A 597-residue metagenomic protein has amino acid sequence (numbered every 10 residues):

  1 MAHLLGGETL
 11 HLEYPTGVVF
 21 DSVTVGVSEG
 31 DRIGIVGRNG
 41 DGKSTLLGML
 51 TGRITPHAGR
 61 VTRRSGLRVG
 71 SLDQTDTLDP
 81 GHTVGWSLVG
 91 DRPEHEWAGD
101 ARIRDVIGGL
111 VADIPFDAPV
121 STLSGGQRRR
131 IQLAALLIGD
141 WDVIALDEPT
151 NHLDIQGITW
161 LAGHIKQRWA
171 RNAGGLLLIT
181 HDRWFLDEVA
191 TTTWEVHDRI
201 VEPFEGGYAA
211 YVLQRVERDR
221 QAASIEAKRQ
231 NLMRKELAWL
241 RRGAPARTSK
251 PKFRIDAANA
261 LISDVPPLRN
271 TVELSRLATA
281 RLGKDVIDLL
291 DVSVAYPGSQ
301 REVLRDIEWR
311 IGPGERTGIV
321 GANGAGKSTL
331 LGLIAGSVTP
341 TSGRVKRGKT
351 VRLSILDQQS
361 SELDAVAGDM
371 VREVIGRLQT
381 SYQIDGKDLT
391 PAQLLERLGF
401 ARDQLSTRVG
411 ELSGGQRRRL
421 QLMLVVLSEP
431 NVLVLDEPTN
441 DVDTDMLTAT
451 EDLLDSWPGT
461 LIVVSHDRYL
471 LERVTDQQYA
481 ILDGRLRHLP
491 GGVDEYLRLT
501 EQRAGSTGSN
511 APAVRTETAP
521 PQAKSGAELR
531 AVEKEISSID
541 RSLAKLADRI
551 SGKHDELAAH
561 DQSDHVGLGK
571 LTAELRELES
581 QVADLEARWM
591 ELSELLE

Functional and structural regions predicted by a protein language model:
M1-S224, A278-E597: ABC ATP-binding cassette signature C-motif
Q214-A257, L261-V265: Intracellular alpha-helical coupling/juxtamembrane segments of multi-pass membrane proteins
E236-P245, E273-T279, I287-D288: Alpha-helical coupling/stalk and coiled-coil linker elements that connect catalytic or binding modules and transmit
L268-N270: Flexible, solvent-exposed coil segments and beta strand-coil junctions, predominantly the extracellular/periplasmic
